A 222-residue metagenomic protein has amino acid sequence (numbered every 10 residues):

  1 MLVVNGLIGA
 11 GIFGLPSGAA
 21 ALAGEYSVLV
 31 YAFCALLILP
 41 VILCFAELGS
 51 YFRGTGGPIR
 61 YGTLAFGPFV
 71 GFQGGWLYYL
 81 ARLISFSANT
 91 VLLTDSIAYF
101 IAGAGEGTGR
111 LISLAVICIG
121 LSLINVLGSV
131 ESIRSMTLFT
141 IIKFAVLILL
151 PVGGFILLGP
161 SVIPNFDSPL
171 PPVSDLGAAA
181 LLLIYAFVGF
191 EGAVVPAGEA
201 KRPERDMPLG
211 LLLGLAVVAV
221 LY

Functional and structural regions predicted by a protein language model:
M1-G14: The first (N-terminal) embedded transmembrane alpha-helix
M1-V3, G67-L80, S113-I117, L170-L183: Select transmembrane alpha-helical segments in multipass membrane proteins
A10-F13, C34-A46, I117-V126, F190-E191: Central hydrophobic cores of alpha-helical transmembrane segments in multi-pass inner-membrane proteins across all
G14-A104, V217: Extracellular loop-to-transmembrane helix junctions
S27-V28, A32, A104-R110, T137-Y222: Helix-loop-helix junctions that connect adjacent transmembrane segments in multi-pass membrane transporters
I42, Y99, L121-N125, L147-G154 (+1 more regions): Structural signal for membrane-spanning alpha-helices in multi-pass inner-membrane proteins, emphasizing helix cores
G49, Y99-A102, V116-I142, V195 (+1 more regions): Membrane-water interface regions at transmembrane-helix termini and the short interhelical loops of multi-pass membrane
S50, G57-L64, G75, R134-T137 (+1 more regions): Short amphipathic alpha-helical coupling elements at transmembrane boundaries
